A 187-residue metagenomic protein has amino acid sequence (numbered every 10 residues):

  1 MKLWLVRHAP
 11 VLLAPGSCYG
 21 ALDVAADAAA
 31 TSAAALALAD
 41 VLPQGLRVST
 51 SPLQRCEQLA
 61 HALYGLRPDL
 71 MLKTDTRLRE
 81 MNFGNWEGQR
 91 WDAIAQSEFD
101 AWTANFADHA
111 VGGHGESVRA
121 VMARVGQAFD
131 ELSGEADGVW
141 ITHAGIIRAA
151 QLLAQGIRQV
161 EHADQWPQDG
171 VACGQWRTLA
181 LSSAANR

Functional and structural regions predicted by a protein language model:
K2-L59, V111-V125: Loop-to-helix element that buttresses phosphate recognition and phosphoryl-transfer chemistry
L3-W4, L46, E135-G145: Generic beta-sheet signal
A9, S51-Q54, R77, W140-G145 (+1 more regions): Short, well-ordered beta-to-alpha junction loops that form the rim of enzyme active sites and present histidine/acidic
G16, G88, D137, D169-W176: Glycine-centered loop/turn motifs
S17-C18, A60-A62, Q151-A154: Short amphipathic alpha-helical segments
A21-D23, Y64-R67, W91, G156-V160: Glycine-rich, phosphate-binding/catalytic loops in enzymes
L36-F99: Phosphate-coordination/substrate-recognition cap region in phosphate-metabolizing enzymes
Q155-N186: Domain-level recognition of soluble alpha/beta enzyme cores, biased toward histidine phosphatases/phosphomutases
